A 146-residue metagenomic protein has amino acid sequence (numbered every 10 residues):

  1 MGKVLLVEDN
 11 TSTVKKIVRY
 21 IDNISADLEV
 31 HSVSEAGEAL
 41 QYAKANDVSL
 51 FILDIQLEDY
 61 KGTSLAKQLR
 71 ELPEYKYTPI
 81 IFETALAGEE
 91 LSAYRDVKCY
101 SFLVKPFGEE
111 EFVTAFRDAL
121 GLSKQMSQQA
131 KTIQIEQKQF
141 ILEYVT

Functional and structural regions predicted by a protein language model:
N10-V33: Two-component/phosphorelay signaling modules centered on CheY-like receiver
S32-L50: Acidic, metal-coordinating helix/loop segments flanking the phosphotransfer/catalytic sites of two-component signaling
E35, K61-S64: Acidic catalytic/metal-coordinating carboxylates
D54-I55: Active-site residues of response regulator receiver
E58: The feature encodes the CheY-like receiver
T63-K76: Short amphipathic alpha-helix used as the core "switch/output" element in two-component signaling
V104-K105: A Lys-centered signature of the CheY-like receiver
T114, D118-T146: Conserved binding/recognition cores within well-folded domains
